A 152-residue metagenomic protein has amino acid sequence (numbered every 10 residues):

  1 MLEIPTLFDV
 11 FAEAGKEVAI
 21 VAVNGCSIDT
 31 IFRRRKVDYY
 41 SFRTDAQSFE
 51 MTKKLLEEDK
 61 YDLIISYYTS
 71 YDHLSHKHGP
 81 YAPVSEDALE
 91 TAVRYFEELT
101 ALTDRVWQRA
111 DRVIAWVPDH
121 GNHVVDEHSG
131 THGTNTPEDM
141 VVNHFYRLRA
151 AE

Functional and structural regions predicted by a protein language model:
M1-E152: Feature captures the catalytic ectodomains and active-site-proximal regions of enzymes that hydrolyze or transfer
